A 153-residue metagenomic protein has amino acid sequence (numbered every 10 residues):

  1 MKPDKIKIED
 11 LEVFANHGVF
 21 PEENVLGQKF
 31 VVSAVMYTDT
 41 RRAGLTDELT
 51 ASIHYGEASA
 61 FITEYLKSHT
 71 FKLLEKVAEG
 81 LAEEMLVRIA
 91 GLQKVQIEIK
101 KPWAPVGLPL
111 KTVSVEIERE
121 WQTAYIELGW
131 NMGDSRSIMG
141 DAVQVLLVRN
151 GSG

Functional and structural regions predicted by a protein language model:
M1-A124, W130: N-terminal, polar/charged subdomain of small-to-medium soluble alpha/beta proteins
K72, E120-G153: Core catalytic alpha/beta fold that binds nucleotide/phospho-ligands
